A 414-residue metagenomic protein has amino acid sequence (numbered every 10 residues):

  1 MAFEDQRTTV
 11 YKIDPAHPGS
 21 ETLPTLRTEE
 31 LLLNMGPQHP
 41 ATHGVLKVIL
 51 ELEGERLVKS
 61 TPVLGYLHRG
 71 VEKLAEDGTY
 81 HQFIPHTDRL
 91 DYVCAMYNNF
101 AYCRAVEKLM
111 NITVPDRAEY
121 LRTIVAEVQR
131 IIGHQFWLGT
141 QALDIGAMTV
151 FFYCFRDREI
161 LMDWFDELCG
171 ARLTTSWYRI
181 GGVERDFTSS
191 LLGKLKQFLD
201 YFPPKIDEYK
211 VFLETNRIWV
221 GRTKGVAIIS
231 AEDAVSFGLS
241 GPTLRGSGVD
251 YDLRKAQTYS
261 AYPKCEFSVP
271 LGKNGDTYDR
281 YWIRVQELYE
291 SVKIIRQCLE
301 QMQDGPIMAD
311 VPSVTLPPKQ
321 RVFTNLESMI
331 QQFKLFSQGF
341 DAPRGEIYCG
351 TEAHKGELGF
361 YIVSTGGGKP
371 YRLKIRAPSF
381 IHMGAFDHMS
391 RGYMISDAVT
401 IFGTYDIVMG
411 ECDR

Functional and structural regions predicted by a protein language model:
M1-R414: Metal/cofactor-centered catalytic core regions of large enzymes
